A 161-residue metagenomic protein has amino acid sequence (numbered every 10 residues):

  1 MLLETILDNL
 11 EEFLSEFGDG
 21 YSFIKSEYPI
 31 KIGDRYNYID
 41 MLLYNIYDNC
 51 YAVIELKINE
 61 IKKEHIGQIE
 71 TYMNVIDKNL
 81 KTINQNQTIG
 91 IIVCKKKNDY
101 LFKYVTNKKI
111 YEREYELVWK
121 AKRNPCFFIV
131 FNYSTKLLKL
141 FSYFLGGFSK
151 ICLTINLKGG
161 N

Functional and structural regions predicted by a protein language model:
M1-N161: Charged, terminal alpha-helix-loop-beta segments that serve as non-catalytic nucleic-acid engagement and/or assembly
